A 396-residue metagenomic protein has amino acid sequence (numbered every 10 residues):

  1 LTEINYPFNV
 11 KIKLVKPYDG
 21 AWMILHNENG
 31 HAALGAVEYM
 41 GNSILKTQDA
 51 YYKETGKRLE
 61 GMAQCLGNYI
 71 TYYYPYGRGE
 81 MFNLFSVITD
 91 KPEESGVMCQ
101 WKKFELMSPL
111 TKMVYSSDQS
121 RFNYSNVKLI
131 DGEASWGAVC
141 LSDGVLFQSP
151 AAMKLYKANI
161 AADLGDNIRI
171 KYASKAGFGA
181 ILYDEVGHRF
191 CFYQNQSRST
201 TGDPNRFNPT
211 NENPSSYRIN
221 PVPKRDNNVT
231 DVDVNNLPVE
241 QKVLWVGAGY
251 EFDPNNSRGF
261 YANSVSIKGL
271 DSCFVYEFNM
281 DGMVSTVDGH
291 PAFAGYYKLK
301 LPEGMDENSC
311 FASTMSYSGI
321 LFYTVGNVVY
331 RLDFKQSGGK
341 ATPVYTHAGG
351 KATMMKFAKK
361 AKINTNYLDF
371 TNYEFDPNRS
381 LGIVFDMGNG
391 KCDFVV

Functional and structural regions predicted by a protein language model:
L1-Y18: Beta-strand-enriched, solvent-exposed domains that form extended recognition/catalytic surfaces
K13-G30, K112-S116: Low-complexity, Pro/Ser/Thr- and charge-rich linker/hinge segments at domain boundaries
Y18-M23, N83-F85, G259-S264, Y317-L321 (+2 more regions): Entry beta-strands of beta-propeller and related beta-repeat scaffolds
W22-E93, F385-M387, K391: Conserved, compact domain cores that house catalytic/ligand-binding motifs in diverse enzymes and effector modules
N27, Y39, I88-P92, L141-D143 (+7 more regions): Short loop/turn segments immediately following the C-termini of beta-strands
L34, L66, S309-T314, M355 (+1 more regions): Hydrophobic core register within WD40 beta-propeller blades
G79-S309, G338-T342: Preference for solvent-exposed, low-hydrophobicity sequence contexts
T353-V396: Blade-level signature of beta-propeller repeat domains, shared across WD40, Kelch, NHL, RCC1 and BNR/Asp-box propellers
